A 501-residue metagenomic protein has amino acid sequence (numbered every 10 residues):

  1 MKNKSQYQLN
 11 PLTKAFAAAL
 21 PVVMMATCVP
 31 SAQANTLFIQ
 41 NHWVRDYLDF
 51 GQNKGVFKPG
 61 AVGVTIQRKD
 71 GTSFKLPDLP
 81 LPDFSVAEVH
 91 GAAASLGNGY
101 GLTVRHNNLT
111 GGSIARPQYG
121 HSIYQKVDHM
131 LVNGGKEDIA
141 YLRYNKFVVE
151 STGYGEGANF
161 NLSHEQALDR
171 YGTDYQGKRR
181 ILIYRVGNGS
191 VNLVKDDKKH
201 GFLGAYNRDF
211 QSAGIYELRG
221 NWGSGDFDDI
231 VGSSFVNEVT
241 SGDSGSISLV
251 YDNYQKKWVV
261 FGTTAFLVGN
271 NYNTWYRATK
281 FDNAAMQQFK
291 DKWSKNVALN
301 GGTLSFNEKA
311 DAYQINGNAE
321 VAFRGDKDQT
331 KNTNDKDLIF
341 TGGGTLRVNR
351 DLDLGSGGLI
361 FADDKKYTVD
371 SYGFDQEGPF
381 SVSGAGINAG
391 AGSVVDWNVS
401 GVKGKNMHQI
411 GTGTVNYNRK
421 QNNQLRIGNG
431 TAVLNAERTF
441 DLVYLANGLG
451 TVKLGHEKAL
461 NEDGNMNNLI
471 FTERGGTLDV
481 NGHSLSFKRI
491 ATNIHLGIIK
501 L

Functional and structural regions predicted by a protein language model:
M1-Q33: Gram-negative bacterial Sec-dependent N-terminal signal peptides
K4-Q6, G269, Q287, D291-S381 (+1 more regions): Solvent-exposed adhesion/ligand-recognition segments of exported proteins
N35-K69, D83-S85, G91-N108, N207-S233 (+1 more regions): C-terminal subregion of chymotrypsin/trypsin-like serine protease catalytic domains
F38-F50, G111-Y171, K195: Conserved catalytic-core segment of clan PA serine endopeptidases
H106-T110, N145-E150, N188-N192, N253-Q255 (+4 more regions): Acidic glycine-/aspartate-rich tracts in secreted/extracellular proteins
I139, R143-E238, G242: Chymotrypsin/trypsin-fold serine protease catalytic domain
N334-K336, F340-R419, H456-L501: Extracellular, surface-exposed repeat architectures
G413, R426-N435, A446-G450: Glycine- and acidic-residue-biased ligand/ion/polar-headgroup-sensing regions
